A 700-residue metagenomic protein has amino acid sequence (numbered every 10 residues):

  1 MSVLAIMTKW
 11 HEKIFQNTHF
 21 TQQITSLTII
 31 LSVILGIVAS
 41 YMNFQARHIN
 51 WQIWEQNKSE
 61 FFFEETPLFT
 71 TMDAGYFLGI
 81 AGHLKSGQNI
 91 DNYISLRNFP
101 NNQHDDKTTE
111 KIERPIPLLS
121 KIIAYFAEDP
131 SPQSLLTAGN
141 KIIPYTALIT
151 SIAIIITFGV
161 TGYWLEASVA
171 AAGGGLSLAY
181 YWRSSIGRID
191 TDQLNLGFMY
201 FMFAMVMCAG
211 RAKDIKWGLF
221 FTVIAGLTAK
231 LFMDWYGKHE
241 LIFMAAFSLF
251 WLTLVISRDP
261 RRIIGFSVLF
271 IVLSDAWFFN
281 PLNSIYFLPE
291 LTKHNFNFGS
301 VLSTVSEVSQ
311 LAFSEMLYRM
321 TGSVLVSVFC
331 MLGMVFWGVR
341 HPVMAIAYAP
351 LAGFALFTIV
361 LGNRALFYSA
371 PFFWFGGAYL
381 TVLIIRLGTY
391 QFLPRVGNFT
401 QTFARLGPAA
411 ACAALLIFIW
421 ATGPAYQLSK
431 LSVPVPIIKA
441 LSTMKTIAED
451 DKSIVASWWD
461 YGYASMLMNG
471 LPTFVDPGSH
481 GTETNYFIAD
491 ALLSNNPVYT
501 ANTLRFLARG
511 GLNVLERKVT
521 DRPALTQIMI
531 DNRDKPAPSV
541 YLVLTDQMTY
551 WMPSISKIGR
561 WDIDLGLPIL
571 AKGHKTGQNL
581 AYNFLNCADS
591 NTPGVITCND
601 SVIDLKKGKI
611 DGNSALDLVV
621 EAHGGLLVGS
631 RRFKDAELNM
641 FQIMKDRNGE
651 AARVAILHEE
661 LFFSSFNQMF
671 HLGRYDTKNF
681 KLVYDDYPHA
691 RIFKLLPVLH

Functional and structural regions predicted by a protein language model:
M1-F61, G159, S168, V255 (+5 more regions): Start-transfer (signal-anchor) and selected internal transmembrane alpha helices of multi-pass inner/ER membrane
A81, K85, N398-S479, N485 (+1 more regions): Extracytoplasmic
N101-K121, F126-A153, S185-T191: Loop-to-helix entry region of an early transmembrane alpha helix in multi-pass inner-membrane enzymes
I142-V160, E166-A212, W217-F250: Membrane-embedded helix bundles of polyisoprenyl
N195, G218-M331, V335-G338, S554: Transmembrane catalytic cores of multi-pass membrane glycosyltransferases and polysaccharide-assembly enzymes
I224, F266-F270, V328-V360, F373-G376: Transmembrane alpha-helix segments characteristic of polytopic inner-membrane glycan-assembly/cell-envelope
L241, I346-A349, F354, T358-N398: Hydrophobic/aromatic-rich transmembrane helices and adjacent perimembrane loops
P472-W551, L565-R647: Luminal/periplasmic acceptor-recognition loop/helix of membrane-associated glycosyltransferases
